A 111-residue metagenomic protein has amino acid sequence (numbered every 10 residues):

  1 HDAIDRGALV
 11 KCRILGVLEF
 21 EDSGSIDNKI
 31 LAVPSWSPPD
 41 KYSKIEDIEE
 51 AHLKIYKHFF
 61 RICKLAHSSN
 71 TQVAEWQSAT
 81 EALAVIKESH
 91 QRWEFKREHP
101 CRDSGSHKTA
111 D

Functional and structural regions predicted by a protein language model:
H1-D111: Hydrophobic N-terminal alpha-helices or hydrophobic patches in metabolic proteins across all domains of life
